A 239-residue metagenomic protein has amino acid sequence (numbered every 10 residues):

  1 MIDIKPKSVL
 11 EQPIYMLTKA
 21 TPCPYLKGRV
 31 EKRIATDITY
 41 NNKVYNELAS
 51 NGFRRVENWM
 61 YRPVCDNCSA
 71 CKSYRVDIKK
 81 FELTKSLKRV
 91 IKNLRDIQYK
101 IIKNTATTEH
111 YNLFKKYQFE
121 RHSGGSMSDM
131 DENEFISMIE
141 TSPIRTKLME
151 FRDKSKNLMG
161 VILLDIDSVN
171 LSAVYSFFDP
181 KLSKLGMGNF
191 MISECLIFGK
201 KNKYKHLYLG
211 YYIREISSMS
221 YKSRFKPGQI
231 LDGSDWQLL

Functional and structural regions predicted by a protein language model:
I2-L87: N-terminal structured helix/loop subdomain that forms the ligand-binding/catalytic interface in diverse enzymes
D3-P6, R54, W59-D66, S73-K184 (+1 more regions): A conserved beta-strand-loop-helix scaffold within acyl/acetyltransferase catalytic domains
R62-P63, K72-K79, H206-L239: Active-site/acyl-donor-binding loops of N-acyltransferases
N170-V174, Y204-L209: Glycine-rich phosphate/pyrophosphate-binding loops and their adjacent beta-strand/loop elements at enzyme active sites
K184-L196: Conserved acetyl-CoA-binding loop-helix of GNAT-fold acetyltransferases
S193-K205: Conserved acyl-CoA
